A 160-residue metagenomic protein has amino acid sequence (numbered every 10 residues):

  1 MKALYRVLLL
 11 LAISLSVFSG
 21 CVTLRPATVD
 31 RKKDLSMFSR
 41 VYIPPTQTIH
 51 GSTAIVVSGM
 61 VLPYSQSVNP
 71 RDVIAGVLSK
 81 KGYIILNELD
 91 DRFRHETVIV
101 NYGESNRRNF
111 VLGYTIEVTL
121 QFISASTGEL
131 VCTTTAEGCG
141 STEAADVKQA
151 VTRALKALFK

Functional and structural regions predicted by a protein language model:
M1-C21: Sec-dependent bacterial lipoprotein signal peptides
L10, K32, N109-V111: Residues embedded in well-ordered secondary-structure elements
S16, S36, R94-H95: Structured loop/turn residues at beta-strand edges in well-structured enzyme cores
S19-K81: A structural "domain/chain start" motif
P26-A27, D72-A145, Q149-T152: Surface-exposed short loop/turn segments
R153-K160: C-terminal alpha-helix
